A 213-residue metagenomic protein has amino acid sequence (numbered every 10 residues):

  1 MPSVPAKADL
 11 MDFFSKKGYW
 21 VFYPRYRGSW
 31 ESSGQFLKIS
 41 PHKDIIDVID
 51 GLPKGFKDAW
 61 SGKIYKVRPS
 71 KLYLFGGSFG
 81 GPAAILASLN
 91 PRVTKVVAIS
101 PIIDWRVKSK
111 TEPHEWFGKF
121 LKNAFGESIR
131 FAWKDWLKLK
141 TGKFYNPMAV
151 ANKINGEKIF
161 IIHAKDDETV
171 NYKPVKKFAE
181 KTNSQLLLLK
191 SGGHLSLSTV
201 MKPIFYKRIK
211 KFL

Functional and structural regions predicted by a protein language model:
M1-G18, Y23-Y26, E31: Short, surface-exposed "cap/lid" segments of acyl-processing enzymes
F36-K66: Alpha/beta-hydrolase active-site loop
W60-S78: Alpha/beta-hydrolase fold nucleophile elbow
L86-W136: Hydrolase active-site cap/lid region
W133-A151: Active-site nucleophile elbow and catalytic-triad environment of alpha/beta-hydrolase enzymes
I154-N155, F160-H163, D167: Short beta-strand/loop motif that positions the catalytic acidic residue of the alpha/beta-hydrolase fold
E168-P174, L197: Conserved alpha/beta-hydrolase "acid-adjacent" motif
G192-P203: Catalytic histidine-centered segment of alpha/beta-hydrolase-like enzymes
